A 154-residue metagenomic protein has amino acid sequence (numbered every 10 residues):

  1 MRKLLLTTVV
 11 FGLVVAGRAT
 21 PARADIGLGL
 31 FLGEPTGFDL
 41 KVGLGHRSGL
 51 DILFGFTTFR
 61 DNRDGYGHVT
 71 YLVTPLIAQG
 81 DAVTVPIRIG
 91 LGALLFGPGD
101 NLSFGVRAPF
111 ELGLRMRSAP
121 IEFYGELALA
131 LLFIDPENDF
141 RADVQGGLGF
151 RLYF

Functional and structural regions predicted by a protein language model:
M1, E122-G125, F140: C-terminal intrinsically disordered extensions
M1-A24: Cleavable N-terminal export/targeting peptides
D25-D39, F54-Y66, F96-S103, F133-R141: Solvent-exposed loop/turn segments connecting transmembrane beta-strands in outer-membrane beta-barrel proteins
L32-E34, M116-S118, F154: A generic beta-sheet turn/junction motif
G37, S48-L50, G149: A generic structural signal for ordered secondary structure
L44-G125: Gram-negative (and chloroplast) outer-membrane scaffold detector with strong preference for beta-barrel transmembrane
H68-Y71, R141-F154: Outer-membrane beta-barrel "beta-signal"
P109, E126-A128, G147-G149: C-terminal binding/interaction regions
